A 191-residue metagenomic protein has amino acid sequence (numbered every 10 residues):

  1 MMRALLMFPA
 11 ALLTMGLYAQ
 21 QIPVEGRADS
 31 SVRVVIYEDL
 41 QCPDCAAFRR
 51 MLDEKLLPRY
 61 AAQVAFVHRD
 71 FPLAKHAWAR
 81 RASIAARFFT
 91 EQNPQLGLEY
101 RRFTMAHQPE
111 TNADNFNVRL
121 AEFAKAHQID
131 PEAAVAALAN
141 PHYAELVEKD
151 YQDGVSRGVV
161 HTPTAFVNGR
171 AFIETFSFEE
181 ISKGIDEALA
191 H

Functional and structural regions predicted by a protein language model:
M1-M2, V34: N-terminal secretory signal peptides that target proteins for export/translocation
A4-G16: Bacterial N-terminal signal peptides
A19-V32: A short beta-strand-turn-helix
Y37-D39, R49, A121-H191: C-terminal cap of thioredoxin/glutaredoxin-like
E38-L40, A46-K125: Structural alpha/beta surface segment adjacent to cysteine/selenocysteine redox centers across thiol/disulfide enzymes
